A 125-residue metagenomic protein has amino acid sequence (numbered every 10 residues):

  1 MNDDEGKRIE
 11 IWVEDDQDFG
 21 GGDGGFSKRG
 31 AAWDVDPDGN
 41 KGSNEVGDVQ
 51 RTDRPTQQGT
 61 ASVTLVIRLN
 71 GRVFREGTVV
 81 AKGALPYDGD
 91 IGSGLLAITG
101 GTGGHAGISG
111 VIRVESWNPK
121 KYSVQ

Functional and structural regions predicted by a protein language model:
M1-Q125: Beta-strand-enriched cores of mature, soluble protein domains
